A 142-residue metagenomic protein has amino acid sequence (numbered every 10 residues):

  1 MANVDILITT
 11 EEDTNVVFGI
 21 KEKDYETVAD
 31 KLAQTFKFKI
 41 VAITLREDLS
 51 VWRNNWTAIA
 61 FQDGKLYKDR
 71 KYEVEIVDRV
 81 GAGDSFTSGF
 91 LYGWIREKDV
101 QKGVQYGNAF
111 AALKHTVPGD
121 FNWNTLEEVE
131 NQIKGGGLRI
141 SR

Functional and structural regions predicted by a protein language model:
M1-G64: Conserved phosphate/ATP/ADP-binding segment of small-molecule kinases
I6-K21, T44-E47, V74-S88, G137-R142: Hydrophobic transmembrane alpha-helix bundles
R70-G136, I140: Conserved post-catalytic alpha-helical subdomain immediately downstream of the catalytic base and nucleotide-binding
